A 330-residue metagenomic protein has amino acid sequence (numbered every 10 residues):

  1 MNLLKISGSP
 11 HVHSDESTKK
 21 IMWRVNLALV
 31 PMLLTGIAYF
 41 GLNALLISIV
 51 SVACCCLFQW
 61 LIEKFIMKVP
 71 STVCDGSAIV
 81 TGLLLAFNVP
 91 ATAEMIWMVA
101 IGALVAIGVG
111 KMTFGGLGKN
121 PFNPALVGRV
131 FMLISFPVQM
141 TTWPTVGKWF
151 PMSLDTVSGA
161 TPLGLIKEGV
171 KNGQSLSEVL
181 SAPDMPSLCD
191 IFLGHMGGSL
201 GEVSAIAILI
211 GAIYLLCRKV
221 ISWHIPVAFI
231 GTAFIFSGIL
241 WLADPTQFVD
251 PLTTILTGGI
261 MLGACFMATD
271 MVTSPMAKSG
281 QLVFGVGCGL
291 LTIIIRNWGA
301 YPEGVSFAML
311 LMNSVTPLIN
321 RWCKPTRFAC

Functional and structural regions predicted by a protein language model:
M1-C56, W60-E63, F328-A329: N-terminal signal-anchor module of multipass membrane proteins
S9, L57-V69, I107-K119, I210-K219 (+1 more regions): C-terminal ends of transmembrane helices
R24-M32, I47-Q59, S77-A86, P90 (+15 more regions): Alpha-helical transmembrane segments in multi-pass membrane proteins
G41-C54, A93-G102, I191-A205, F248-I260: Structural signature of hydrophobic alpha-helical transmembrane segments
L84-L154: Membrane-interface helix-loop-helix junctions at boundaries between adjacent transmembrane segments
P121, A125, L252-G258, Q281 (+1 more regions): Loop-to-transmembrane alpha-helix initiation sites
P124-L209: Long hydrophobic alpha-helical segments that form multi-pass transmembrane helix bundles in integral membrane proteins
P226-G231, I235-K278: A beta-strand-loop signature enriched in Asp, Gly, Thr, and Trp that corresponds to the sialidase/neuraminidase Asp-box
